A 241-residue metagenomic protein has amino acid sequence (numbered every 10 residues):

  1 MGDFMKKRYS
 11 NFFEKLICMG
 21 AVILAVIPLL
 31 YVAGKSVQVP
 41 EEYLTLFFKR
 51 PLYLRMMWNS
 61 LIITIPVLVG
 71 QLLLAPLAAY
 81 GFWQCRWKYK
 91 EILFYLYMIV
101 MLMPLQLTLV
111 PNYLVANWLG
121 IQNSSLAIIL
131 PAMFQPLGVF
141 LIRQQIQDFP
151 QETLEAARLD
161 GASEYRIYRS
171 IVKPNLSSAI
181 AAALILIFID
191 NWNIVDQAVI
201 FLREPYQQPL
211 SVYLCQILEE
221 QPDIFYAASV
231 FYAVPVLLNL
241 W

Functional and structural regions predicted by a protein language model:
M1-F4: Short, Lys/Arg-enriched N-terminal segments with co-localized hydrophobic residues within the first ~10-30 amino acids
K6-W241: A structural signal for multi-pass alpha-helical bundles of membrane permease subunits that mediate small-molecule
